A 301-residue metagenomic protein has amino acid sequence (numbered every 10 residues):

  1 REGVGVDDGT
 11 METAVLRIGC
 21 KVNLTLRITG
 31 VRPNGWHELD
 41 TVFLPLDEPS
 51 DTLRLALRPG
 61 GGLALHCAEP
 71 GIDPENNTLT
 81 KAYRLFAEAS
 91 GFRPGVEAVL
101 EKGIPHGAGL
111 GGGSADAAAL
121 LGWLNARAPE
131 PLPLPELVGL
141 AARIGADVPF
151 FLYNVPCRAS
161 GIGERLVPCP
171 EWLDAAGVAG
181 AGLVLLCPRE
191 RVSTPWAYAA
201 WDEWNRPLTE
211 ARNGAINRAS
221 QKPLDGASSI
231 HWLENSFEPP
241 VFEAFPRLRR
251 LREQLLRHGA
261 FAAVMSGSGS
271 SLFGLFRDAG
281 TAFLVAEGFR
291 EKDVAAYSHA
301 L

Functional and structural regions predicted by a protein language model:
D7-A108, A126-P135, E171, C187-E190: ATP-binding N-lobe of GHMP and related small-molecule kinases
C20-V22, D51, V96, A146 (+4 more regions): Change "...and in nucleic-acid phosphodiester-cleaving endonucleases..." to "...and in nucleic-acid processing enzymes
L24, L53, L79, G113 (+4 more regions): Residue-level signal for inorganic ion chemistry
P59-C67, L120, D225-E234: Short, basic/glycine-rich phosphate-binding loops at helix/coil junctions that contact nucleotide phosphates
V99-A128, A146, F261-F276: Glycine/serine-rich anion-binding loops at beta->alpha junctions that coordinate negatively charged ligand groups
A117, L121-R165: Contiguous, small/hydrophobic- and glycine-enriched helical/loop subdomains that border and often "cap" functional
Y153, R158-A262, R277-F283, E287-R290 (+1 more regions): Conserved, helical-rich catalytic subdomain that frames metal- and/or nucleotide-binding sites in enzyme alpha/beta
